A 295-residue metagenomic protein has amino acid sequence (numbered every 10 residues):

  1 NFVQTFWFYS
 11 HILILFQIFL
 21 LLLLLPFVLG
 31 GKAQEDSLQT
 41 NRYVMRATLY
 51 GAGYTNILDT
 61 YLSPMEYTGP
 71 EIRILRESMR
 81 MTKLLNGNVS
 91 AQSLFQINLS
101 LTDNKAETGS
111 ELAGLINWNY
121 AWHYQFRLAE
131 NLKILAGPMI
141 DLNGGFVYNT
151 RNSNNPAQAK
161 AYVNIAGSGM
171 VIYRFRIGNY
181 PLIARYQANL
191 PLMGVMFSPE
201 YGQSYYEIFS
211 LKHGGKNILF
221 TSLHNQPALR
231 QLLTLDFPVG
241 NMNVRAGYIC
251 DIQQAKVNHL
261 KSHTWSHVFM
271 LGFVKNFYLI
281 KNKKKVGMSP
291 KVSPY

Functional and structural regions predicted by a protein language model:
Q34-Q92, Y295: Short glycine/proline- and aromatic-enriched beta-strand/turn motifs that initiate or cap beta-hairpins
Q39-T48, L85-S93, E130-P138, G178-Y186 (+2 more regions): Outer-envelope beta-barrel architecture signal
A52-L58, I97-D103, I140-Y148, Y173 (+4 more regions): Transmembrane beta-strands of outer-membrane beta-barrel pores
L58-Y67, T102-S110, N152-A159, N217-T221 (+2 more regions): Extracellular loop and loop/strand-boundary signature of outer-membrane beta-barrel proteins
E66-I74, S110-W118, L132, A157-G167 (+2 more regions): Residues that define the transmembrane beta-barrel architecture of outer-membrane proteins
I74-T82, I116-Y124, P138, G167-Y173 (+3 more regions): Residues on the lipid-exposed face of transmembrane beta-strands in outer-membrane beta-barrel proteins
N154-N241: Outer-membrane beta-barrel transmembrane domain signature
P181, Q187-N189, F197-P199, L219 (+1 more regions): Predominantly the C-terminal beta-signal and adjacent terminal strand-loop region of outer-membrane beta-barrel
